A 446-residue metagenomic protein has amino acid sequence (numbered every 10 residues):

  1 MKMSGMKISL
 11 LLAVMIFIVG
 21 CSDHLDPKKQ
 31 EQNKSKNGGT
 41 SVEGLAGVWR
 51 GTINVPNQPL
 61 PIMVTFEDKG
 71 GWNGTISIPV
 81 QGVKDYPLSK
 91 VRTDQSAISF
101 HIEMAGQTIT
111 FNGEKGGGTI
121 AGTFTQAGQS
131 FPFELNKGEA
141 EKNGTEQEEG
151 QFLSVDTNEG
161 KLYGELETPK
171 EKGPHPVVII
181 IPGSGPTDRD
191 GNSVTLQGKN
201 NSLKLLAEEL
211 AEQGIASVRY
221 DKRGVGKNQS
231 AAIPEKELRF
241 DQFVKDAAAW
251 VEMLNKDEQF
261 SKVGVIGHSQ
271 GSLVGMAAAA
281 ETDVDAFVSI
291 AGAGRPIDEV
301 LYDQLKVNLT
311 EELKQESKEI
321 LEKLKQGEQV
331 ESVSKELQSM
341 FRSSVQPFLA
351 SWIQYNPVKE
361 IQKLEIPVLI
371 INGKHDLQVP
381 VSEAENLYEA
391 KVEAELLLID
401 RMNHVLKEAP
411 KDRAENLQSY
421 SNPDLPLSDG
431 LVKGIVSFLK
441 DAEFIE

Functional and structural regions predicted by a protein language model:
E31, S35-G39, E43-K115, T123-A127 (+2 more regions): Central antiparallel beta-sheet cores of small beta-barrel/beta-sandwich binding domains
N54, N136-G173: N-terminal cap/lid segment of alpha/beta-hydrolase-fold proteins
E171-E212: Short, surface-exposed "cap/lid" segments of acyl-processing enzymes
S202, P234-D257: Alpha/beta-hydrolase active-site loop
A286-E360: Accessory cap/linker subdomain of secreted extracellular hydrolases
L364, I370-N372, D376: Short beta-strand/loop motif that positions the catalytic acidic residue of the alpha/beta-hydrolase fold
I366, V379-A390: Short alpha-helix in the alpha/beta-hydrolase fold that links the catalytic acid
M402-L406, K411-E446: Catalytic active-site module of serine/aspartate enzymes centered on a nucleophile-bearing elbow/loop
